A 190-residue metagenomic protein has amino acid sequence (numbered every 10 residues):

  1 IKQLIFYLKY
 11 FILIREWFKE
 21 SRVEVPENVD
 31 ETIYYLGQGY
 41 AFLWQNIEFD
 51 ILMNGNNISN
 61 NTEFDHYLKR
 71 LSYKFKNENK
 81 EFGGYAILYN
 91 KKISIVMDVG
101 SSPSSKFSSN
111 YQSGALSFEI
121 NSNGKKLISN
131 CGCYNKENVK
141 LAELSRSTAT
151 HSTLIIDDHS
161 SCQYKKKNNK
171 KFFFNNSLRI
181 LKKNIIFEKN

Functional and structural regions predicted by a protein language model:
K2-S129, C133: Carbohydrate-active enzyme catalytic cores, enriched for enzymes that act on polyanionic acidic polysaccharides
E81-I93, S160, K165-N190: Extended, loop-rich substrate-binding clefts of extracytoplasmic carbohydrate-active enzymes
G114-L178: Active-site rim segments in enzyme catalytic domains, especially the processed small/beta chain of N-terminal
